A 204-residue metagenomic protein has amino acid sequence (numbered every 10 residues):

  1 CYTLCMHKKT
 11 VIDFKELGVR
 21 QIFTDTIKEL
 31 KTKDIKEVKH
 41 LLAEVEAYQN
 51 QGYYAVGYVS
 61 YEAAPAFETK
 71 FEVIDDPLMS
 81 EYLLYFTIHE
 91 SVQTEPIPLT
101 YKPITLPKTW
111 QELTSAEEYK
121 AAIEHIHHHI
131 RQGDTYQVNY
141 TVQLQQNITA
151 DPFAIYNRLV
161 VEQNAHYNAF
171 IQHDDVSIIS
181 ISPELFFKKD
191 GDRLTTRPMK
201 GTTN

Functional and structural regions predicted by a protein language model:
Y2-T3: Short, positively charged and aromatic/hydrophobic N-terminal segments
M6-N204: Extended alpha-helical targeting/anchoring segments, especially N-terminal organellar/secretory targeting helices
